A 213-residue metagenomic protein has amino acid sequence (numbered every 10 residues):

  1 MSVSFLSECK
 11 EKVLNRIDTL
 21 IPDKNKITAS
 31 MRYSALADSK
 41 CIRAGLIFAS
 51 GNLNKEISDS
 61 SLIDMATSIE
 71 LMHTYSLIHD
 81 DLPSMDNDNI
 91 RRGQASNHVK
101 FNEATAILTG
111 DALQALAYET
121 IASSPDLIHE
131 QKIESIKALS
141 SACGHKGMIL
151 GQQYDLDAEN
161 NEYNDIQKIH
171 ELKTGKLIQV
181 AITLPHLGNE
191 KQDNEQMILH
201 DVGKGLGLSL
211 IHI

Functional and structural regions predicted by a protein language model:
M1-M72, I78, S84-N87, R91-S96 (+1 more regions): Conserved N-terminal diphosphate/IPP-binding helix and adjacent helical/loop segment of trans-prenyltransferase domains
L46, A117, G151: Residue-level signal for inorganic ion chemistry
S58-M72, A95, K132-A138, E195-L206: Alpha-helical scaffolds flanking conserved acidic
N87-L113, N160-K176, M197-D201: Divalent-cation-assisted or electrostatically stabilized phosphate/pyrophosphate-binding catalytic cores
S96-A142: Hydrophobic alpha-helical segments and helix pairs
L127-H170, M197-L199, G203: Histidine/acidic-rich helix-loop-helix segments that form or flank divalent-metal centers in metalloenzyme catalytic
K173-T174, V180-G205: Glycine-rich ThDP/TPP pyrophosphate-binding loop and its adjacent helix/strand module within ThDP-dependent enzymes
I211-I213: Conserved small/polar residues in nucleotide/adenosyl-binding loops
